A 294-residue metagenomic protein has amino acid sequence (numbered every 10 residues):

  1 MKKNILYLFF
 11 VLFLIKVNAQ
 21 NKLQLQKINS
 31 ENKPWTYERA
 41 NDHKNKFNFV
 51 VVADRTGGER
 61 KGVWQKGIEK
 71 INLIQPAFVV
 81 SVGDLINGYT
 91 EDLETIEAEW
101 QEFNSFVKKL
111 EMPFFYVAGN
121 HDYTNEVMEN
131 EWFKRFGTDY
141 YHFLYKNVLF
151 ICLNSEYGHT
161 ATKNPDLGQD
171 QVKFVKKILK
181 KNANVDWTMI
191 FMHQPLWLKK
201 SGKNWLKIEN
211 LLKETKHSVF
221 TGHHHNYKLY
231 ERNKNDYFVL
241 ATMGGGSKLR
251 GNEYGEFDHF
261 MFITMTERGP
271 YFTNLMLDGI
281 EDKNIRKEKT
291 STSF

Functional and structural regions predicted by a protein language model:
M1-N21: Bacterial Sec-dependent N-terminal signal peptides
Q20-L93, F294: N-terminal active-site segment of His-dependent metallophosphoesterases
K22-P34, R39-N41, E94-W187, N204-F220 (+2 more regions): Extended active-site neighborhood of metal-dependent phosphoesterases/phosphodiesterases
D54, G83-D84, G119-N120, H193 (+1 more regions): Active-site glycine-centered loops adjacent to acidic/histidine catalytic or metal-binding residues that shape
R55-E59, E91-T95, E129, L167 (+1 more regions): Short, flexible loop segments at the rims of nucleotide/cofactor-binding pockets, characterized by
I86, N182-K199: Short acidic, glycine-rich surface-loop motifs adjacent to enzyme active sites
R268-F294: Acidic, His/Gly-rich catalytic cores of divalent-metal-dependent hydrolytic chemistry
